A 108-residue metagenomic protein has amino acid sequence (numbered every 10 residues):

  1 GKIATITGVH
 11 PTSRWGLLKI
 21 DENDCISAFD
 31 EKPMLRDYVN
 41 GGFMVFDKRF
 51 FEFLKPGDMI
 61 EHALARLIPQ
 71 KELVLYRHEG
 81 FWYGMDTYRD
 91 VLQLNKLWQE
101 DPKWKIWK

Functional and structural regions predicted by a protein language model:
G1-W15: Conserved donor-nucleotide/metal-binding helix-loop-beta segment in metal-dependent transferases, i.e., the alpha-helix
H10-S13, C25-K108: Catalytic-core segments of class I nucleotidyltransferases/pyrophosphorylases that form NMP-activated intermediates
L18-I20, L75: A structural signal for short hydrophobic beta-strand segments in well-ordered beta-sheet cores
